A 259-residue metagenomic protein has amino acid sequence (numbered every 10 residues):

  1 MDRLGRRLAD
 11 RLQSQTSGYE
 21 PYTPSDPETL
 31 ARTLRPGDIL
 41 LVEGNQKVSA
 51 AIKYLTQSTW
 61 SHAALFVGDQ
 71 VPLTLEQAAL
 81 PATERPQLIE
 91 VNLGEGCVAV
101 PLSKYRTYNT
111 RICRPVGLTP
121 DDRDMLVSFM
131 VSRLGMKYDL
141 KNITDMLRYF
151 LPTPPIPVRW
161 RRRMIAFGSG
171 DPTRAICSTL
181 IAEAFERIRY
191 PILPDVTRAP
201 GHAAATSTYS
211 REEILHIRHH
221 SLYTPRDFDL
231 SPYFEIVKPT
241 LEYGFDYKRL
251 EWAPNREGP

Functional and structural regions predicted by a protein language model:
M1-P259: Cysteine-nucleophile amide-bond enzymes
